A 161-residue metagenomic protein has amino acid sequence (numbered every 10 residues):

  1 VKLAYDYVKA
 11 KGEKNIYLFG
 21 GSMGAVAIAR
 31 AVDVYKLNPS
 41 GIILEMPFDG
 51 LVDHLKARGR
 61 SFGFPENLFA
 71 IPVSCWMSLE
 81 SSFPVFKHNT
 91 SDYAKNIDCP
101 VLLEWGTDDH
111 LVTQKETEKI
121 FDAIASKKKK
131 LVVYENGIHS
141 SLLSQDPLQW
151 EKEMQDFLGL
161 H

Functional and structural regions predicted by a protein language model:
V1-K11: Alpha/beta-hydrolase active-site loop
G12-S22: Alpha/beta-hydrolase fold nucleophile elbow
R30-P84, Y93: Hydrolase active-site cap/lid region
T90, C99, T113-D122: Short alpha-helix in the alpha/beta-hydrolase fold that links the catalytic acid
I97-D98, L103-W105, D109: Short beta-strand/loop motif that positions the catalytic acidic residue of the alpha/beta-hydrolase fold
D108-V112, S140-S141: Acidic catalytic loop of the alpha/beta-hydrolase fold
G137-P147: Catalytic histidine-centered segment of alpha/beta-hydrolase-like enzymes
Q145-H161: Catalytic active-site module of serine/aspartate enzymes centered on a nucleophile-bearing elbow/loop
